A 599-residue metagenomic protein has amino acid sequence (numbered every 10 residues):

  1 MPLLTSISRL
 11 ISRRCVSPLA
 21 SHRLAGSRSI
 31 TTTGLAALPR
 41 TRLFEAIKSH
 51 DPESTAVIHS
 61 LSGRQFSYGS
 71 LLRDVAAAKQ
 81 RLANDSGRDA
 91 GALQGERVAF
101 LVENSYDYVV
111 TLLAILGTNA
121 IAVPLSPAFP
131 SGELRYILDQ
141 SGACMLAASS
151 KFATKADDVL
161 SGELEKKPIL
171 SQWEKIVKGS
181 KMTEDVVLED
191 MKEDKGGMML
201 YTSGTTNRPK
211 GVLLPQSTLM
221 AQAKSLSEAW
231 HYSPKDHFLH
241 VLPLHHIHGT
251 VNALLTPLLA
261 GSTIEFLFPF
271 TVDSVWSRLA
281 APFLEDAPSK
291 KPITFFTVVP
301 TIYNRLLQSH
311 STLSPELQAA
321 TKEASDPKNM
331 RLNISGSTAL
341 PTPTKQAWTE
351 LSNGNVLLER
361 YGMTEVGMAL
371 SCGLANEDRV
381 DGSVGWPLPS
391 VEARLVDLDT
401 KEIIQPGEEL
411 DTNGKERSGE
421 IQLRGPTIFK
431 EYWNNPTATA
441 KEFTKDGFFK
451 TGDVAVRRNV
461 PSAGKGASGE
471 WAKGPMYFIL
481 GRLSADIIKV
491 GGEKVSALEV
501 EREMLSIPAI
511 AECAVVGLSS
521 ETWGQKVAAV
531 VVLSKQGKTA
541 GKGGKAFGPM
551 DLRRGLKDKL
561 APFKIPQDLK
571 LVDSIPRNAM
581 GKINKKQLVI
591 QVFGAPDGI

Functional and structural regions predicted by a protein language model:
M1-E96, L284-A287, R554, A595 (+1 more regions): N-lobe entry segment of adenylate-forming
P52-T55, K178-Y201, N207-R208, A229-H237: Conserved pre-ATP/AMP-binding loop-to-beta segment of ANL
R64, R81-F129, V241, K494: Conserved AMP-binding/adenylate-forming
I121, L138-S150, G197-L200, R208-T312 (+2 more regions): AMP-binding/adenylate-forming
I293-V298, L307-V380, E392: Gly/Ser/Thr-rich phosphate-binding loop
P387-S390, E402-E442, E493-V495: Conserved ATP/PPi-binding loop(s) of AMP-dependent carboxylate-activating enzymes
G425, K430-E431, K441, V454-K564: AMP-binding/adenylate-forming catalytic core of the ANL superfamily
D558-I583: AMP-binding/adenylate-forming catalytic domain of the ANL superfamily
